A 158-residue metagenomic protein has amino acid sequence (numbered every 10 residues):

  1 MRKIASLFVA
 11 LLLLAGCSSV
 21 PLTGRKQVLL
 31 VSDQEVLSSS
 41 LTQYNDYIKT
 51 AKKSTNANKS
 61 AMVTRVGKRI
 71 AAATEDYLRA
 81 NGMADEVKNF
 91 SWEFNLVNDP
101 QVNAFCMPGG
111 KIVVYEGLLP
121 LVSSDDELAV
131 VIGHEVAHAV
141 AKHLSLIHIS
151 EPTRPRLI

Functional and structural regions predicted by a protein language model:
R2-N103: Hydrophobic or amphipathic, alpha-helical segments that drive membrane association/targeting
L22, K142, S150: Substrate-binding clefts and substrate-entry loops adjacent to catalytic sites of polymer-processing enzymes acting on
L96-L128, V136: Active-site scaffold of zinc-dependent metalloenzymes
D126, V136-I147: Catalytic Zn2+-binding segment of zinc metalloproteases
I147-I158: Single conserved hydrophobic/aromatic residue that forms the stacking wall/gate of nucleotide- or nucleobase-binding
